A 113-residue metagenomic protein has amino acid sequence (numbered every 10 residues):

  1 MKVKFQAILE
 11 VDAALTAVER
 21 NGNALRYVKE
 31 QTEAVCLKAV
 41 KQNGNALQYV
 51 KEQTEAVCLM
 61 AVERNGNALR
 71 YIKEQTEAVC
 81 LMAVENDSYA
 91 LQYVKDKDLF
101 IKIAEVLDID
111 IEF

Functional and structural regions predicted by a protein language model:
M1-F113: Non-catalytic tandem-repeat scaffold regions and their flanking low-complexity/translocation tails
